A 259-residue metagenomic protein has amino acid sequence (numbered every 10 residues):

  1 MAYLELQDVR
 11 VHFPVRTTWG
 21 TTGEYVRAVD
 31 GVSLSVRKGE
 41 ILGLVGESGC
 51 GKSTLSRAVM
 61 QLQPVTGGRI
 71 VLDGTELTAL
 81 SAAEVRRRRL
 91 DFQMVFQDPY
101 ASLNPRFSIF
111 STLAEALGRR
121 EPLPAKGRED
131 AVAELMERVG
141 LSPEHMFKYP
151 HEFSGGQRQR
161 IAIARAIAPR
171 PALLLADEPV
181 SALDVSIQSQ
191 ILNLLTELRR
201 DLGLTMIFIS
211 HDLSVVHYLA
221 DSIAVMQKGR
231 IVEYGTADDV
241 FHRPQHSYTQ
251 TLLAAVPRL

Functional and structural regions predicted by a protein language model:
W19-G23, L77-Q93, S111, R119 (+1 more regions): ABC ATPase NBD coupling module
G68-E76: Conserved ABC transporter NBD signature motif
E76, K126-E144, L253-A254: Conserved ABC ATPase "signature" region
Y149-F153, Q157: Conserved ABC ATPase signature
R170: Conserved catalytic motifs of ABC-family nucleotide-binding domains
Y234-G235: ABC ATPase "signature
